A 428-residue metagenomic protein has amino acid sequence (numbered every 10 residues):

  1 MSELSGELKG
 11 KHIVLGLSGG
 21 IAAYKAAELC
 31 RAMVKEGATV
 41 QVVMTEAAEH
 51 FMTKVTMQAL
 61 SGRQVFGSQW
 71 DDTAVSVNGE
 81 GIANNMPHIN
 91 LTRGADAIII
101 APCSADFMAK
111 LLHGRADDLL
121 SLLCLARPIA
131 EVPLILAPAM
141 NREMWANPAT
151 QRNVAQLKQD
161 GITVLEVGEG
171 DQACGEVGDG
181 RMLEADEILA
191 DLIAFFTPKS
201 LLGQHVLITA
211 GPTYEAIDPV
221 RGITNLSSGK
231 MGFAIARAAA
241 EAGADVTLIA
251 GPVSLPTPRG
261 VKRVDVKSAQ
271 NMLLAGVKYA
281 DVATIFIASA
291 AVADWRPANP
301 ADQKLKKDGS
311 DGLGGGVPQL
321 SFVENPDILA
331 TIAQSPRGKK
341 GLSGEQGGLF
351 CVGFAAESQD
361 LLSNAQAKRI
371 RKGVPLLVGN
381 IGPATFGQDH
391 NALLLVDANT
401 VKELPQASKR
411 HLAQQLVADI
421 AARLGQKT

Functional and structural regions predicted by a protein language model:
M1-L136, N141-T428: A cross-family phosphate/adenosyl-ligand binding-site feature
